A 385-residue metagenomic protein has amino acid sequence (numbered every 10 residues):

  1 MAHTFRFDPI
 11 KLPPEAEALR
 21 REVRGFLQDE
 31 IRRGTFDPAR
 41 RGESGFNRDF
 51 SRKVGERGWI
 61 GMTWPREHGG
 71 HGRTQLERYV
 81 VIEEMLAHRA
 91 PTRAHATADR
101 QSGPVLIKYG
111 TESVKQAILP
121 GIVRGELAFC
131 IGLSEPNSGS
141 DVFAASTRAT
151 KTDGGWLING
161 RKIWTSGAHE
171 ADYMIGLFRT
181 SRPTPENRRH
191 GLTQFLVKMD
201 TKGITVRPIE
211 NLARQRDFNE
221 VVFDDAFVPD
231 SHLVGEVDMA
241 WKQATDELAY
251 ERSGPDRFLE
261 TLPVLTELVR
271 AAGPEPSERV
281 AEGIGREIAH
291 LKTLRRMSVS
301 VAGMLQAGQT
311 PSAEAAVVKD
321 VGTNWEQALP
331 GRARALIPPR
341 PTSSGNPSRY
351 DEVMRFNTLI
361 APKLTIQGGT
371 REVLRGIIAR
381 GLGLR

Functional and structural regions predicted by a protein language model:
M1-A94, A117, G121, G254 (+3 more regions): Amphipathic, small/basic residue-rich leader segments at the start of a protein or domain
A2-F5, P9, L76, V80-V81 (+4 more regions): Glycine-rich phosphate/cofactor-binding loops in nucleotide/flavin-utilizing enzymes
F7-L12, L19, I204-R295, L364: Glycine-rich beta->alpha junctions and the first turn(s) of the following alpha-helix
T35-G42, E278-A281, K292-N346: C-terminal helix-coil-helix/basic helical segment that borders enzyme active sites and/or dimer interfaces and provides
G55-G125, G167-Y173, L291, S298 (+3 more regions): Internal helix-loop-helix
G125-L133, G176-L177: A short, Trp-centered hydrophobic/proline-enriched beta-strand micro-motif
T147-T150: A structural signal for short hydrophobic beta-strand segments in well-ordered beta-sheet cores
N159-T205: A short core secondary-structure module
